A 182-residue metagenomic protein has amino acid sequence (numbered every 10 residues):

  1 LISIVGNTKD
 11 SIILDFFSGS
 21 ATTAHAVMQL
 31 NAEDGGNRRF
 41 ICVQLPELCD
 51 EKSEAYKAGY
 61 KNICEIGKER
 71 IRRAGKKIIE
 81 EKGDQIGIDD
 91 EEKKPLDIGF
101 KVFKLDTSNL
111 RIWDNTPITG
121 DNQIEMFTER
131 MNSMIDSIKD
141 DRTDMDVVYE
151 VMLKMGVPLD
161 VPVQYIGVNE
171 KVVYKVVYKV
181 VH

Functional and structural regions predicted by a protein language model:
L1-D10, N31-H182: Accessory, often C-terminal, charged low-complexity segments
S11-L30, M152: A phosphate-binding catalytic loop at a beta-strand-loop-alpha-helix junction that coordinates phosphoryl groups
